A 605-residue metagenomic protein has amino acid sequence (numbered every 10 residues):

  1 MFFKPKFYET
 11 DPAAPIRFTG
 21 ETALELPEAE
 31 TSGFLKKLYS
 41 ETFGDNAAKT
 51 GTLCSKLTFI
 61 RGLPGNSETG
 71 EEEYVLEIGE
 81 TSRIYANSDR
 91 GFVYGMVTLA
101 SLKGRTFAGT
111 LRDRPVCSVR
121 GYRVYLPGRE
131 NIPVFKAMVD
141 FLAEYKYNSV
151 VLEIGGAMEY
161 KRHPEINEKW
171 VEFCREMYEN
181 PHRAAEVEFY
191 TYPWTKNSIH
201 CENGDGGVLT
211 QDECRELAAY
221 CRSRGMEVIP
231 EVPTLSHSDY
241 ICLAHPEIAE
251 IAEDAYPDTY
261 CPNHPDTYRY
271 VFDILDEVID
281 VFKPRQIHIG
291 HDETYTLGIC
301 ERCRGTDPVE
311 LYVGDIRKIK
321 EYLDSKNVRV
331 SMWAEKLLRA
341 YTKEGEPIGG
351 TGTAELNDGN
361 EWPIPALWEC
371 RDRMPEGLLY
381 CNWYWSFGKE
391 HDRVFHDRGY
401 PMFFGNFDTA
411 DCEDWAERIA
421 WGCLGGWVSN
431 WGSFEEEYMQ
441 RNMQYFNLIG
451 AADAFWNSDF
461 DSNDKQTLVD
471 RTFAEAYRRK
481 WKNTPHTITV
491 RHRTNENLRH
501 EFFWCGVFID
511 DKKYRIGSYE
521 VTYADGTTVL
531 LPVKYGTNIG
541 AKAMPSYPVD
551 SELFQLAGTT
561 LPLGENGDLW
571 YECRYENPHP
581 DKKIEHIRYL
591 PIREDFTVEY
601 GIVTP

Functional and structural regions predicted by a protein language model:
M1-D113, M332-R339, P347, T353-A366 (+3 more regions): Acidic, contiguous N-terminal accessory segments
T10, E68-K326: Feature activates predominantly on carbohydrate-active enzymes
R120-V124, V150-L152, V228-P230, I287-I289 (+4 more regions): Hydrophobic faces of well-ordered beta-strands that scaffold small-molecule active sites in alpha/beta enzyme cores
Y125-P127, G155-A157, P233-H237, D292-T294 (+4 more regions): Active-site beta-loop-alpha junctions enriched in small/polar residues
A157, D372, F387-N483: Flexible, acidic glycine-rich loops studded with aromatic residues
P262-Y400: Active-site neighborhood of glycoside hydrolase catalytic domains
N495-L498, G506-F508, I539-A541, S546-E585 (+1 more regions): Beta-sandwich interaction modules
I509-G517: Short coil-to-beta strand junction motifs in C2/discoidin
